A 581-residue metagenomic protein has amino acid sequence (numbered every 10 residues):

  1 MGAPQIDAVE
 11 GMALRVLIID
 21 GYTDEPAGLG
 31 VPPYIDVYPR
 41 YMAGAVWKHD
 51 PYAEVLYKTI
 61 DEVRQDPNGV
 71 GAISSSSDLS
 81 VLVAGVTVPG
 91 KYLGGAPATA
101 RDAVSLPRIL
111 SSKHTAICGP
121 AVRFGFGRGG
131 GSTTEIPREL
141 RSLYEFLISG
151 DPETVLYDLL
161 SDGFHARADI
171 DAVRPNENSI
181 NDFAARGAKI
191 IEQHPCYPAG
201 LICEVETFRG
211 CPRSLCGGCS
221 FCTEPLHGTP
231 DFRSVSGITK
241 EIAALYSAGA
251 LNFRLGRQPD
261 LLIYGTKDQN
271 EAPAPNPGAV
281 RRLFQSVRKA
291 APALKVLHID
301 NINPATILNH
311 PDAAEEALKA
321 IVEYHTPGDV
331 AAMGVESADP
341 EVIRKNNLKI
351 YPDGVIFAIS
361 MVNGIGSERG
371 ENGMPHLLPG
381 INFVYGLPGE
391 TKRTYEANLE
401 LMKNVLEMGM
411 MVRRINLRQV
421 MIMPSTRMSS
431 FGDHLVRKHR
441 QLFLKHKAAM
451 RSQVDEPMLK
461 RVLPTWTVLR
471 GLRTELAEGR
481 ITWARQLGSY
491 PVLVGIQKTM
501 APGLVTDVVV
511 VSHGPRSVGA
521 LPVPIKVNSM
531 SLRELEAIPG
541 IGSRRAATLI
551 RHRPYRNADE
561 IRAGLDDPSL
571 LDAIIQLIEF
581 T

Functional and structural regions predicted by a protein language model:
R15-I19, A243-E390, L401-N404: Conserved SAM/AdoMet-binding glycine-rich loop
E25-P26, G90, F124-G125, V155 (+6 more regions): Flexible glycine/acidic-rich beta-alpha junction loops that bind and position SAM and/or redox cofactors in anaerobic
E54-N178, G471-R473: Glycine-rich beta-alpha loop elements in corrinoid/cobalamin-binding modules across cobalamin-dependent enzymes
C196-G237: Canonical Radical SAM [4Fe-4S] cluster-binding loop centered on the CxxxCxxC motif and its immediate flanking residues
I321-A331, E341-K345, F357-N372, P388-L463: C-terminal scaffold of the Radical SAM
R437-I525: Terminal RNA-binding accessory module
G542-S543: Small-residue hinge/turn detector
R562-T581: Alpha-helical interaction/regulatory segments in DNA maintenance proteins
